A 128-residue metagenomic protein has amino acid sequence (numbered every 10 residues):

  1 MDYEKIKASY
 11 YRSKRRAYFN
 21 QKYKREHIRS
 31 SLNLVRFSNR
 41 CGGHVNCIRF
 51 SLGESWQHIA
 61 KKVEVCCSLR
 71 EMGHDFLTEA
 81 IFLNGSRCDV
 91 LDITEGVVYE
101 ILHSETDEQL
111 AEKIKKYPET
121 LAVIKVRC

Functional and structural regions predicted by a protein language model:
M1-C67: Interdomain/boundary linker segments immediately adjacent to catalytic/signaling cores
Y3, I59, V90-I93, E108 (+1 more regions): Short linear motifs in intrinsically disordered/low-complexity regions
N33-L34, G42-E54, V63-E105: Active-site metal-binding core of divalent-cation-utilizing nuclease and nuclease-like domains
V35-F37, M72, K113, I124: Low-complexity, intrinsically disordered/propeptide-like segments
E79-I81, K125-C128: Conserved beta-strand termini and adjacent loop/short-helix elements that scaffold enzyme active sites in alpha/beta
V98-R127: Basic, amphipathic alpha-helical patches used to engage nucleic acids or provide basic targeting signals, exemplified
